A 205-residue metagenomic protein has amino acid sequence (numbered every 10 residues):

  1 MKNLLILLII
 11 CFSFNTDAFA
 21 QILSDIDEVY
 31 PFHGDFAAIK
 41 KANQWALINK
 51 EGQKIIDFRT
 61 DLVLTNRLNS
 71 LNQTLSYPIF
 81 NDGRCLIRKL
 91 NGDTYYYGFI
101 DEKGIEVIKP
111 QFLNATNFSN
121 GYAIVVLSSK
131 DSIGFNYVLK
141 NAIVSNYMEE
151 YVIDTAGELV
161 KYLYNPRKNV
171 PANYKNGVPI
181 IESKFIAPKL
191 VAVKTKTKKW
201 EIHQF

Functional and structural regions predicted by a protein language model:
M1-L23: Bacterial Sec-dependent N-terminal signal peptides
A20-F205: Residue-level detector of conserved, function-critical positions
